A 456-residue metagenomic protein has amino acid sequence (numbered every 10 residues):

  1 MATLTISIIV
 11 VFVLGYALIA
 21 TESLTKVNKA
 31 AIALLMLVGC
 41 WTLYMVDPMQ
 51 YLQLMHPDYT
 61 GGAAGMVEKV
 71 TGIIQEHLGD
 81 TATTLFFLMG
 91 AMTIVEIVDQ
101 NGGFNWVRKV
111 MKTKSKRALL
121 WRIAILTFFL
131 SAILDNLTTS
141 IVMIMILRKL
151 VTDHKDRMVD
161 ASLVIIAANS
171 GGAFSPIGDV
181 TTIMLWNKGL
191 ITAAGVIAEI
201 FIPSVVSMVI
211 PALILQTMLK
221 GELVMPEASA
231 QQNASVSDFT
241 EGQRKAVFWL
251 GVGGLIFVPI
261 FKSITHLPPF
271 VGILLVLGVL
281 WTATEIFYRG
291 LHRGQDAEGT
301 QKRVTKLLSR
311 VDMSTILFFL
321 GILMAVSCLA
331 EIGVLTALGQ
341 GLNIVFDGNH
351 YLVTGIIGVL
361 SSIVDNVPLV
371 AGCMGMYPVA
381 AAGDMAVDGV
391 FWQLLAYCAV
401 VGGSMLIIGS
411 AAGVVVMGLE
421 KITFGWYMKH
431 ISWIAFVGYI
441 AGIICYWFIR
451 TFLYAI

Functional and structural regions predicted by a protein language model:
M1-L4, L24-V27, M55-Y59, V67-T84 (+8 more regions): Interfacial loop-to-helix junctions that mark the boundaries of transmembrane helices in multi-pass membrane
L4-S7, D153, M158, F174-S175 (+4 more regions): Juxtamembrane and boundary regions of transmembrane helices in multi-pass small-molecule transporters and channels
I6-G15, K26-G62, T81-T93, R244-G254 (+2 more regions): Hydrophobic mid-bilayer segments of alpha-helices in multi-pass membrane transport proteins, especially secondary
I6-I9, L34-L35, L85, L120-I125 (+9 more regions): Hydrophobic alpha-helical transmembrane segments
C40-Y51, L78-G79, L130-A167, G171 (+3 more regions): Membrane-interfacial helix-loop connectors
L43-E76, M92-K109, F129-I141, C328 (+1 more regions): Transmembrane alpha-helix boundary signature
T60, G79, N101, R108-V110 (+3 more regions): Transmembrane helical segments that form the transport core of multi-pass membrane transport proteins
G79-M89, G195-L213, I264-G278, L352 (+1 more regions): Alpha-helical transmembrane segments
